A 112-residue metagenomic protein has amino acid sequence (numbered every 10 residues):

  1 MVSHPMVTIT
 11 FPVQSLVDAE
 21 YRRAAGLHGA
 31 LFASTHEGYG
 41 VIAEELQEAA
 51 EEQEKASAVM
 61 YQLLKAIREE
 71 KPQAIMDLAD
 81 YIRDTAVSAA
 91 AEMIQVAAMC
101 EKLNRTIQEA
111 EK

Functional and structural regions predicted by a protein language model:
V2-K112: Flexible "arm" and connector segments at domain edges
